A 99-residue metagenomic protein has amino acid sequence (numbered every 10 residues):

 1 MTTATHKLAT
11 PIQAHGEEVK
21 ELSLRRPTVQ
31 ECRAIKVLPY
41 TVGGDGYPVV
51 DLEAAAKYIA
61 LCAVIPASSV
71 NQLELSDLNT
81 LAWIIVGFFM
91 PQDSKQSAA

Functional and structural regions predicted by a protein language model:
T2-A99: Short, surface-exposed, charged amphipathic helix/loop patches that serve as local interaction elements
